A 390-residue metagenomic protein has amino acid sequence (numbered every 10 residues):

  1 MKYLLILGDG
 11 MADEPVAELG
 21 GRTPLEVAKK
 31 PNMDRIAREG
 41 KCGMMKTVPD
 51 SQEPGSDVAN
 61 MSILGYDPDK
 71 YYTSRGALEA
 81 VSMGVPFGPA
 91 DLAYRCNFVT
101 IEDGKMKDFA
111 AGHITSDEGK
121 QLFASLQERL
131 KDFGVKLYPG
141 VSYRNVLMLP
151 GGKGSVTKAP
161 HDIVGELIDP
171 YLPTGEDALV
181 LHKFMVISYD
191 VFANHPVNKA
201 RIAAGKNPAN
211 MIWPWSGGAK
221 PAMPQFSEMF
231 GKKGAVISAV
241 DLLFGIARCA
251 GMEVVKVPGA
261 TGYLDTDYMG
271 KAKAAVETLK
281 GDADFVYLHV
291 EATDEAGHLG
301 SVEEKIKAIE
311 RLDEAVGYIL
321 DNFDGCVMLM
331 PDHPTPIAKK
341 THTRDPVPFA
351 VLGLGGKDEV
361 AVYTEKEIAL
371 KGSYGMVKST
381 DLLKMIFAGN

Functional and structural regions predicted by a protein language model:
M1-N390: Feature captures the catalytic ectodomains and active-site-proximal regions of enzymes that hydrolyze or transfer
